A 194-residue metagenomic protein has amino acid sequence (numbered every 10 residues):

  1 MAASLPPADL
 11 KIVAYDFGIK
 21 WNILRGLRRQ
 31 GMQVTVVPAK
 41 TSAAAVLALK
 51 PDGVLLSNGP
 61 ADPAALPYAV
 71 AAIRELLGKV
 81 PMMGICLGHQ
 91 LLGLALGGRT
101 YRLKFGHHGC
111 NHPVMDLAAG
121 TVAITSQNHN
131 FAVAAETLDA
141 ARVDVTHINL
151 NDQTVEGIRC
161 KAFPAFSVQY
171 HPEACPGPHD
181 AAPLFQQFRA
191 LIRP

Functional and structural regions predicted by a protein language model:
M1-A44, A48-L49, P63, A72 (+2 more regions): RNA-binding accessory domains that recognize and position tRNA/RNA substrates
K11-D16, T125-S126, F166-Y170: Active-site-proximal beta-strand elements of phosphoester/diester hydrolases
V34, M82, A165: Hydrophobic anchor at the start of a short beta-strand that flanks the dinucleotide cofactor-binding loop
A48, D52-G53, S57-A135, G177-L191: Cysteine-nucleophile active-site neighborhood
T121-F163: Catalytic beta-strand/loop cores that center a nucleophilic Ser/Cys/Thr and support acyl-enzyme chemistry
G157-R193: A glycine-centered loop/beta-turn motif at secondary-structure junctions
